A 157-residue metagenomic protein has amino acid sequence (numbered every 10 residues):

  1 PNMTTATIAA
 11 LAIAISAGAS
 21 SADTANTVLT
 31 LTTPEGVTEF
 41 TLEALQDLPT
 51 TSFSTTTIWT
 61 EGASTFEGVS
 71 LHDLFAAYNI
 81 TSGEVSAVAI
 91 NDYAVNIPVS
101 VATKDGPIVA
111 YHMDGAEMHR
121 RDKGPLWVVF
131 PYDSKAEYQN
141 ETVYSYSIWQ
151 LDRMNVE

Functional and structural regions predicted by a protein language model:
P1-I8: Bacterial N-terminal signal peptides that target proteins for export
A9-I13: Hydrophobic helical h-region of N-terminal Sec-dependent signal peptides in bacterial secretory/periplasmic proteins
S16-S20: N-terminal signal peptide c-region/cleavage motif recognized by signal peptidases
A22-E157: N-terminal intrinsically disordered, low-complexity segments enriched in P/E/S/T
